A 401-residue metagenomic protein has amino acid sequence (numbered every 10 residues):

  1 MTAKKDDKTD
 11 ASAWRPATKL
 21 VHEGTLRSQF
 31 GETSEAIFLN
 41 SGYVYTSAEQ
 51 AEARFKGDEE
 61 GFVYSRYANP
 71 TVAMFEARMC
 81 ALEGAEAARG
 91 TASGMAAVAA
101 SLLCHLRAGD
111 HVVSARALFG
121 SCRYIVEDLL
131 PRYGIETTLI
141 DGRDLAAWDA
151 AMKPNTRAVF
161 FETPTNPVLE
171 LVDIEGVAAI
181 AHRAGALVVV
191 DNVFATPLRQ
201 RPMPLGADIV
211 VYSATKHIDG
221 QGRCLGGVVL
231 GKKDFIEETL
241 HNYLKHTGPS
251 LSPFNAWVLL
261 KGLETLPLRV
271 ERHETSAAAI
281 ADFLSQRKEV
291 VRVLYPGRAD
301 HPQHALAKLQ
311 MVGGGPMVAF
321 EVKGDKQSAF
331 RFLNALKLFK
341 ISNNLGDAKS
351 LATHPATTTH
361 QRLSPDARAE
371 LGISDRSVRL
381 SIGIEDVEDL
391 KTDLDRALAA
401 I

Functional and structural regions predicted by a protein language model:
T2, D7-A11, L20-Q29, A87-E289 (+1 more regions): Conserved PLP-enzyme active-site core in the AAT-like
T2-K4, E127-D128, E136-T138, A150 (+3 more regions): PLP-dependent enzyme catalytic core of the Aspartate aminotransferase-like
T2-N69, A77: N-terminal "arm"/small-domain region of PLP-dependent enzymes with the aminotransferase-like
G24-T25, L39-Y45, F194, K216 (+6 more regions): Glycine-rich beta-alpha junction loops
S47-A96, S121-D128: Conserved N-terminal alpha-helix of the aminotransferase class I/II PLP-enzyme fold
E60, E86, L225, L259 (+3 more regions): Short amphipathic alpha-helical segments
L82, L284-K288, L336: Acidic-histidine catalytic/liganding microenvironments
E289-V378, I382: Conserved C-terminal alpha-helix-loop-beta "cap" of PLP-dependent enzymes that closes/shapes the active-site mouth
